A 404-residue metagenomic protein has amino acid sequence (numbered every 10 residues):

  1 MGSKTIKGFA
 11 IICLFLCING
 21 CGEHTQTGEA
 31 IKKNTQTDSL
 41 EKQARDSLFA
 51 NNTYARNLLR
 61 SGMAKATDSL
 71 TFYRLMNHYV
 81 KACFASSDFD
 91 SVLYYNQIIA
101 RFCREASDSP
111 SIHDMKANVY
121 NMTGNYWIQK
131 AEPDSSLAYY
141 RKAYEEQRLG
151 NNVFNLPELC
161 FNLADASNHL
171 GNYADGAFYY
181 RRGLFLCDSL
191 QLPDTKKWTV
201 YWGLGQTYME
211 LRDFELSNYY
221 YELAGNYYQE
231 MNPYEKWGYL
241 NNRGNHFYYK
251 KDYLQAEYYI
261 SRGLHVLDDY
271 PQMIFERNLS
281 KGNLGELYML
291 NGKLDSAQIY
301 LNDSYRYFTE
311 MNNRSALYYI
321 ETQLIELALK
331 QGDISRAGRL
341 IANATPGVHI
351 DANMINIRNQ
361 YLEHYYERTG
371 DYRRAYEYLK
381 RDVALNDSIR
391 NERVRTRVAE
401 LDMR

Functional and structural regions predicted by a protein language model:
M1-F49, Y79, S91, S109 (+8 more regions): Bacterial Sec-dependent N-terminal signal peptides
G22-R56, Y73, D90-Y94, D134 (+2 more regions): Hydrophobic positions within repeat-based interaction scaffolds
K32, N51, T67-T71, D108-I112 (+7 more regions): Short coil/turn linker motifs that delimit alpha-helical repeat modules in TPR/alpha-solenoid proteins
D46-S61, S87-R101, A131-K142, Y173-R182 (+4 more regions): Helix-turn-helix repeat elements of alpha-solenoid scaffolds
L48, N77-A85, D114-Q129, F154-H169 (+5 more regions): Conserved alpha-helical positions within TPR/SEL1-like repeat arrays
L48-N152: Post-signal peptide N-terminal segment of secreted/secretory-pathway proteins
R60-A64, Q97-D108, R141-N151, R181-S189 (+5 more regions): Amphipathic alpha-helical segments of tetratricopeptide repeats
